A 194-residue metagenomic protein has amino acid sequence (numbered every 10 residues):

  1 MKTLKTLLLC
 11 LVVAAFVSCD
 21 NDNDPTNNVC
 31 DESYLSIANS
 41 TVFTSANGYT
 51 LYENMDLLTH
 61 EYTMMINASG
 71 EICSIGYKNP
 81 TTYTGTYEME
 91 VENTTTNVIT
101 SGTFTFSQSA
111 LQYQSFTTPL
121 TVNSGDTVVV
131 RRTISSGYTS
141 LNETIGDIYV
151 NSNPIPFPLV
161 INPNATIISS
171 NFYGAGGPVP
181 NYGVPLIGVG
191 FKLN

Functional and structural regions predicted by a protein language model:
M1-K2, D20: N-terminal hydrophobic targeting signals that begin at the initiator methionine
K2-C10: Sec-dependent signal peptide recognition, specifically the positively charged N-region followed immediately by
V12, P80, T133: Flexible loop residues that form catalytic and substrate-binding hotspots at small-molecule/glycan-binding clefts
A15-S18: C-terminal motif of bacterial Sec signal peptides marking the signal peptidase cleavage site
D20-M89, S136-N194: Beta-sheet-rich sandwich/jelly-roll-like modules and their strand-loop junctions
T84-P158: Aromatic- and Gly/Pro-enriched, solvent-exposed loop/edge beta-strand patches characteristic of beta-rich domains
